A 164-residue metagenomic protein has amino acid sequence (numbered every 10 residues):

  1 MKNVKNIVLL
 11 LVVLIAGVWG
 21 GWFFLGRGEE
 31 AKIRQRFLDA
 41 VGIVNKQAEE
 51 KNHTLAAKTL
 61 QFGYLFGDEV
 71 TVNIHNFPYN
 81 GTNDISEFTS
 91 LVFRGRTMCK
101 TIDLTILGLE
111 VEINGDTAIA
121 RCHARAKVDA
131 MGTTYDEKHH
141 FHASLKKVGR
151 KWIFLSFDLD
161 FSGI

Functional and structural regions predicted by a protein language model:
K5, T117-R121, T133-I164: Short beta-strand edge/turn micro-motifs at domain boundaries
I7-W22: Hydrophobic membrane-insertion alpha-helices, especially the h-region of bacterial N-terminal signal peptides
W22-E29: Hydrophobic single-pass membrane-insertion segments
E29-Q61, L65: Short, aromatic-enriched amphipathic alpha-helices that serve as compact interaction elements
V41-A48, F66-V70, V92-C99: Sec/Tat-exported extracytoplasmic proteins
L60-P78: Short, solvent-exposed secondary-structure junction/capping segments
E87-M131: Surface-exposed, charged secondary-structure patches
